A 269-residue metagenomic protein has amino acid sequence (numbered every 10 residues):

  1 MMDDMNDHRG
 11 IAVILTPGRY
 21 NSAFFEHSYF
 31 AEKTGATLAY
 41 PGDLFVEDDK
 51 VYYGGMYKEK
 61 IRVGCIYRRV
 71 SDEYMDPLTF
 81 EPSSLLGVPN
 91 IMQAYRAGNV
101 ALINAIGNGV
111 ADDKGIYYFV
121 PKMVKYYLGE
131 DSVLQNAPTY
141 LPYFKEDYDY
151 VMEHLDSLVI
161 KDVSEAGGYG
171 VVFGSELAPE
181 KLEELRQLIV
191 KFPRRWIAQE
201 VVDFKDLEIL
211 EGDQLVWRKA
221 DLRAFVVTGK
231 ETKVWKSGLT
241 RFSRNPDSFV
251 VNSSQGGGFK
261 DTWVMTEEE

Functional and structural regions predicted by a protein language model:
M1-E269: Domain-scale recognition of functional cores that engage charged ligands
